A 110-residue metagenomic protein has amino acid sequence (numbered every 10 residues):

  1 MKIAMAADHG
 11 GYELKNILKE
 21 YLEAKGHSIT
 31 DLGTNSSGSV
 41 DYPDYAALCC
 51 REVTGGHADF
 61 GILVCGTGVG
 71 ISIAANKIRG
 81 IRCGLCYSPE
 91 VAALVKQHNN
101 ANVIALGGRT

Functional and structural regions predicted by a protein language model:
K2-A6, G10-E13, I17, P89-T110: C-terminal binding/interaction regions
A6, L32, V64-C65, C86 (+1 more regions): Structural motif
Y12-E13, S39, L85: Loop/helix-junction capping segments adjacent to catalytic residues or to phosphate/diphosphate-binding pockets
E13, I17-I29, D44, L48 (+1 more regions): Patatin-like phospholipase
S28-S39: A short beta-strand-loop structural module common to alpha/beta enzyme folds
Y45-L85: Helix-adjacent hinge/juxtasegments
